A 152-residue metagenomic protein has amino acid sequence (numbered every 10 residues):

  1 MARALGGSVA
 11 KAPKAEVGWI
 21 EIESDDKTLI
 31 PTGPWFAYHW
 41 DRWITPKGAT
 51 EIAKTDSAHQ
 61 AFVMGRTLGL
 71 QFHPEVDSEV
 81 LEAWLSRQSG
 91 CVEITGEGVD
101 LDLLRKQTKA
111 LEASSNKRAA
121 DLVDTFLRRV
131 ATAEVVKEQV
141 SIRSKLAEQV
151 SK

Functional and structural regions predicted by a protein language model:
M1-D26: Cysteine-nucleophile active-site neighborhood
A10-A12, S24-K152: Amide-donor transfer/coupling interface in amidating biosynthetic enzymes
